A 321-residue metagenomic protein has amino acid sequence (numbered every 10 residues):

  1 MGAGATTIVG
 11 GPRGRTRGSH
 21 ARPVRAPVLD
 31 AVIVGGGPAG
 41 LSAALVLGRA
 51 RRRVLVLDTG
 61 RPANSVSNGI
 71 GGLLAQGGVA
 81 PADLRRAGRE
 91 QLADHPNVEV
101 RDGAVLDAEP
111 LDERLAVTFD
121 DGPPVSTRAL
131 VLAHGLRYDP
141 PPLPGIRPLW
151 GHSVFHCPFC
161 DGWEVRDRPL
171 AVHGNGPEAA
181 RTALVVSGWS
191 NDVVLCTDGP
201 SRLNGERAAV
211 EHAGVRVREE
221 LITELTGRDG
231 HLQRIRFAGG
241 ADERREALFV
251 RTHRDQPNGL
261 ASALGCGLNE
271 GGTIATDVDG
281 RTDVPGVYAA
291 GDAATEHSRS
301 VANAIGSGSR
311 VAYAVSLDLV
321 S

Functional and structural regions predicted by a protein language model:
G2-A31, E99-R168, I274-V278, T282: FAD-binding core/adjacent interface of flavoenzyme oxidoreductases
G2-L29, E224-R228, R244-R245, R251-T252 (+2 more regions): Rossmann-like nucleotide/phosphate-binding core characteristic of flavoprotein oxidoreductases
P12, R86-F119, P124-T127, S190-T273 (+1 more regions): A Rossmann-like FAD-binding core segment of flavoenzymes
V24, L29-R86, R168-P169, E178-S201: Beta1-alpha1 glycine-rich phosphate/pyrophosphate-binding loop at the start of Rossmann-like nucleotide-binding domains
G37-P38, Y138, P177-E178, A294-T295: Residue-level detector of alpha-helix initiation sites
A44-L45, A180-L184, A290-S321: A conserved FAD-binding loop/helix module that cradles the flavin
P142, P148-E164, R254-S300, L317: FAD-site-proximal beta/loop scaffold in flavoenzymes
H152-F159, V172-T182, L203-N204: Active-site glycine-rich loop that binds ribose-phosphate moieties when present
